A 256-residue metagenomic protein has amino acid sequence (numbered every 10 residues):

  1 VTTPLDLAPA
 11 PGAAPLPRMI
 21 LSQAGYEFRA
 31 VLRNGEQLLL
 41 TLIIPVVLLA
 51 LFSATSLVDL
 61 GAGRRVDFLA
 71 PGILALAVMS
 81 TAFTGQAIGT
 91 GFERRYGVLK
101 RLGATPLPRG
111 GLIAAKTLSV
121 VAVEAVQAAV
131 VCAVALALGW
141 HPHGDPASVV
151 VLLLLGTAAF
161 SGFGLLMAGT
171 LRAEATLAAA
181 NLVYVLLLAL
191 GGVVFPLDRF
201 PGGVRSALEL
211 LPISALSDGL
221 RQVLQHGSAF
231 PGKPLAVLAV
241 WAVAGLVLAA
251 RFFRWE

Functional and structural regions predicted by a protein language model:
V1-L7, F52-S53, V151, D218-E256: Alpha-helical transmembrane segments of multi-pass membrane transporters/translocases
T2-Q23, V193-K233: Short hydrophobic, aromatic-rich alpha-helical segments embedded in or entering the lipid bilayer of multi-pass
V31, A82-G110, K116: Transmembrane helix boundary and interhelical loop/hinge segments in multi-pass membrane proteins
R33-D59, V66-G85, V185-A189, A236 (+1 more regions): Hydrophobic alpha-helical transmembrane segments of multi-pass membrane transport/permease proteins
L48-S56, L76-S80, T84, Q127 (+7 more regions): Structural signal for membrane-spanning alpha-helices in multi-pass inner-membrane proteins, emphasizing helix cores
L51-D59, A168-L210, S214: Transmembrane helix segments
S53-L57, L76, F92, R101 (+8 more regions): Transmembrane helix-loop junction
R109-V185, G227-A239, V243-V247: Alpha-helical transmembrane segments and their short interhelical loops
